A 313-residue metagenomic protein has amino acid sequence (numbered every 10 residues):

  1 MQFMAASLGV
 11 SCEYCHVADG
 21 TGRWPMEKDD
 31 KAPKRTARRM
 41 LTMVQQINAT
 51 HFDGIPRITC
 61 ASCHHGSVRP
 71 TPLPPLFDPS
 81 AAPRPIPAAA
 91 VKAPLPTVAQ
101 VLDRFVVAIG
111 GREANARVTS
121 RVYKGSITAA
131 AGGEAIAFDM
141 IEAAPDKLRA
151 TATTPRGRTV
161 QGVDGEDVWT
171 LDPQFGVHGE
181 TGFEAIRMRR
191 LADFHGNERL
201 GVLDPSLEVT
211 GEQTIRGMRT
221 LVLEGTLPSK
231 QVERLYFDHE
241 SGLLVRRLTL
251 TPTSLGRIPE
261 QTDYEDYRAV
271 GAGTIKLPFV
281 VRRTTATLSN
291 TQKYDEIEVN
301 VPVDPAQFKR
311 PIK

Functional and structural regions predicted by a protein language model:
M1-V106: Sequence context surrounding c-type heme c attachment/ligation sites in exported
E27-T36, T181-F183, R187-L191, P252-E265: An anionic, turn-rich surface loop/hairpin at beta-sheet edges that serves as a generic interaction/coordination patch
P94-A99, V106-V122, H195-V202: N-terminal helix-cap/turn-to-beta initiation motif at the start of protein domains
D103, T119-R121, M188-H195, G242-P252: Short, basic/low-complexity N-terminal boundary segments at the transition from targeting/disordered tails
V106-G176, E208-V209: N-terminal mature ectodomain segment of secretory-pathway/periplasmic proteins
G157, R216-I312: Gly/Pro-enriched, hydrophobic low-complexity segments that function as extracytoplasmic propeptides/linkers
W169-H195: Acidic/charged, solvent-exposed loop-and-adjacent secondary-structure segments enriched in E/D, K/R, S/T, and G/P
R187-E224, L244-R246: Short, conserved active-site entrance elements at the starts or edges of catalytic domains
